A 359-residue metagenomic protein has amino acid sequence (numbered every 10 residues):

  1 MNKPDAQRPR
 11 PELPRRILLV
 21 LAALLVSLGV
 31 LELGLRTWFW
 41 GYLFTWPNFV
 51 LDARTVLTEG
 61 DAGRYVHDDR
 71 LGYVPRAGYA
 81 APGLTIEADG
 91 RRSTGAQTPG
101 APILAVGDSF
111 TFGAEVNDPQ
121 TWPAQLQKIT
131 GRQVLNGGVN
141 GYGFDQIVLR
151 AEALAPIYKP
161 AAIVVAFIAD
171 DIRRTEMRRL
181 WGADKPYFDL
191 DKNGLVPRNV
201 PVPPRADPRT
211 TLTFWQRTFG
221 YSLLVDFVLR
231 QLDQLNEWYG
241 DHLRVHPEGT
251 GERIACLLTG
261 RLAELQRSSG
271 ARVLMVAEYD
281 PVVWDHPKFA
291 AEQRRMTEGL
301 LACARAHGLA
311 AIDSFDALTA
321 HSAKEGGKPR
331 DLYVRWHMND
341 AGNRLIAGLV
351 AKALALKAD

Functional and structural regions predicted by a protein language model:
M1-L13: N-terminal Lys/Arg-rich, disordered targeting/topogenic segments
L19-G34: Hydrophobic membrane-insertion alpha-helices, especially the h-region of bacterial N-terminal signal peptides
V30, R330-D359: Histidine-centered active-site loop/cap adjacent to the catalytic His in serine esterases/O-acetyl transfer systems
E32, D108, I147, I163 (+4 more regions): Generic structural signal for small/hydrophobic residues in well-ordered secondary structure, especially within
W40-K128, L318-Y333: Membrane/wall-proximal cationic-aromatic binding patches
L104, F112-R205, R209, T213-F214: Conserved SGNH/GDSL esterase-like catalytic core that processes O-acyl groups on lipids and polysaccharides
I168-L301, L309, S314-K324: Serine-dependent acyl-ester chemistry module
